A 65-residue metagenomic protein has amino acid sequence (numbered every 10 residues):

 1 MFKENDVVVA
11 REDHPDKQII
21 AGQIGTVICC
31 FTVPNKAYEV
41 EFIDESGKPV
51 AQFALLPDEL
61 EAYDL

Functional and structural regions predicted by a protein language model:
F2-D64: Basic/aromatic-rich interaction segments and small domains that mediate binding to polyanionic partners
